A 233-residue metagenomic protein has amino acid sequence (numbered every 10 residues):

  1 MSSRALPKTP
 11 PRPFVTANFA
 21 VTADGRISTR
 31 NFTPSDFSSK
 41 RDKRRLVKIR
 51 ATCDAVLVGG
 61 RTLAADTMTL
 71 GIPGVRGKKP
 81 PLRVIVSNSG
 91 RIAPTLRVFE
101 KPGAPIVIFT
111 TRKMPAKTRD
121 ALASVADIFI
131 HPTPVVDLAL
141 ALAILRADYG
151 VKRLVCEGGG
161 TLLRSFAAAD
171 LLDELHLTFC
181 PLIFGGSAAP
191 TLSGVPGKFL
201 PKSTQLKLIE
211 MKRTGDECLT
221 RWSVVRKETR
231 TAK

Functional and structural regions predicted by a protein language model:
M1-K233: Enzymes that bind and transform nitrogen-containing heteroaromatic metabolites
